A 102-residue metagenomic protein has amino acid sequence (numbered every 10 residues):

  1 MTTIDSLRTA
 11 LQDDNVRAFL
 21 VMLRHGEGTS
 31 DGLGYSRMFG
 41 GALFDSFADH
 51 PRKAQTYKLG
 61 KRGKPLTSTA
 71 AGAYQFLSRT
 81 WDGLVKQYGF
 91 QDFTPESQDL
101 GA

Functional and structural regions predicted by a protein language model:
M1-Q91, L100-G101: Cell-wall polysaccharide-cleaving catalytic domain and substrate-binding groove, primarily in peptidoglycan/chitin
